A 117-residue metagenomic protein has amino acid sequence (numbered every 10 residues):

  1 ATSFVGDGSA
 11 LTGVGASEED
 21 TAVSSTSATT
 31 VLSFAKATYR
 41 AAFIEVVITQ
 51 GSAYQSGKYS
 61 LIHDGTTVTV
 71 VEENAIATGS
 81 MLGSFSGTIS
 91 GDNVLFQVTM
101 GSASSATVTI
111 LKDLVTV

Functional and structural regions predicted by a protein language model:
A1-K36, S105, L111-V117: Glycine-rich, low-complexity segments
A1-T2, G51-S52, H63-G65, G101-A103: Trimeric beta-solenoid/beta-helix "fiber body" segments of extracellular/virion adhesins and depolymerases
A1-T2, S9-G13, S56-Y59, G83-S86: Parallel beta-helix/beta-solenoid repeats that form elongated, surface-exposed shafts/blades used for receptor binding
S17-D20, A53-S56, V68-V70: Surface-exposed loop/edge segments in extracytoplasmic proteins
A28-A41, S84-D92: Short, surface-exposed loop and linker segments with low hydrophobicity and enrichment for Pro/Ser/Thr
V31-D64: Beta-rich globular "head" domains
I62-L82: Terminal beta-strand-rich extracellular "head" domains that mediate receptor/glycan or other ligand binding
A77-V117: Low-complexity intrinsically disordered segments
